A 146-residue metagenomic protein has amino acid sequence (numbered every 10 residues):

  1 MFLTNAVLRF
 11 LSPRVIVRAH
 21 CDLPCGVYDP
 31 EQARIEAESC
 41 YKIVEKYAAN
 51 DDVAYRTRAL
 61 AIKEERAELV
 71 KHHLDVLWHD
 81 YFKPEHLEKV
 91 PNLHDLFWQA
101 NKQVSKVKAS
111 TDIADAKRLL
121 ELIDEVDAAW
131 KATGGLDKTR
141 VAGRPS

Functional and structural regions predicted by a protein language model:
M1-R56, H86, P91-E125, A129-S146: N-terminal intrinsically disordered, cationic/polar leader segments that include organellar targeting peptides
A54, A61, W78: Short, Lys/Arg-enriched phosphate-binding patches
R58-L74: Alpha-helical segments in soluble extracytoplasmic regions
L69, D80, W98: Long, contiguous binding/interaction regions
H73-V90: Short, solvent-exposed, charged loop/turn and helix-capping segments that join or cap alpha-helices on peripheral
